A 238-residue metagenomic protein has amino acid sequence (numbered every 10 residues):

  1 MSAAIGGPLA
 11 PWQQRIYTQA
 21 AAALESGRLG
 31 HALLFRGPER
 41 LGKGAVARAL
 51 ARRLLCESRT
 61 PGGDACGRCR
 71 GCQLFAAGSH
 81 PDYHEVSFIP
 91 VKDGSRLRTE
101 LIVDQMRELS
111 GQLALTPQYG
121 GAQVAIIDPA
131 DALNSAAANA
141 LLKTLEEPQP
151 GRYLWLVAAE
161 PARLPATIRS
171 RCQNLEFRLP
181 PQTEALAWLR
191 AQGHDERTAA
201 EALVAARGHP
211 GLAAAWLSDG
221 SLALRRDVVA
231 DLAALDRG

Functional and structural regions predicted by a protein language model:
M1-A136: Clamp-loader machinery-focused feature within the broader ASCE/P-loop NTPase space
M1-R53, G71, P150-R152, A159-G238: Charged, glycine-rich active-site and insertion segments that engage polyanionic ligands
A77, E147, H194: Arginine/glycine-rich "motif VI" loop of SF2 helicases in the C-terminal RecA-like domain
G111, K143, A166, S170: Conserved adenine-binding aromatic site and its adjacent loop/helix in ATP-hydrolyzing domains
A114, N139-L156: Conserved catalytic/switch belt of AAA+ P-loop NTPases
V124, E146, V228: Catalytic cores of transferase enzymes with a strong primary signal for eukaryotic protein kinases
I126, L156-V157: Conserved SAM-binding loop
